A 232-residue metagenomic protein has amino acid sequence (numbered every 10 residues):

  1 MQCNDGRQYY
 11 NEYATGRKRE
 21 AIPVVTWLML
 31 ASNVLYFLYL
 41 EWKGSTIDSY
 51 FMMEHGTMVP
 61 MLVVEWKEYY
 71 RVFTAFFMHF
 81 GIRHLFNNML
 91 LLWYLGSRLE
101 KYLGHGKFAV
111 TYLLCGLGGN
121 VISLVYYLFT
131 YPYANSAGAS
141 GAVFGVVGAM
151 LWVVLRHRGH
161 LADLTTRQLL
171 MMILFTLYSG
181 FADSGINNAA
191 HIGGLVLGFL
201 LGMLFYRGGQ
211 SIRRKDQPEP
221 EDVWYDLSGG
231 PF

Functional and structural regions predicted by a protein language model:
M1-A21, L177-F232: C-terminal transmembrane module of polytopic alpha-helical membrane proteins
I22-A137, F181-A190: N-terminal TM1-TM2 helical hairpin plus the immediately adjacent luminal interfacial "cap"
L85, K107-L113, L164-Q168, S211-R214: Extended, folded domain segments that form the structural surfaces/walls around functional sites
N88, F144-G148, G194-G198: Hydrophobic core segments of transmembrane alpha-helices in multi-pass, intramembrane catalytic enzymes
G96, A149-V153, G198-Y206: Hydrophobic transmembrane alpha-helices
K101-Y102, W152-R167, R207-D216: Alpha-helical transmembrane bundle and helix-membrane interface signal in multi-pass integral membrane proteins
G116-L117, G145-V146, L170-L177: Small-residue-rich segments of transmembrane alpha-helices in multi-pass membrane proteins, especially helix faces
P132-V153: Membrane-interface micro-motifs in multi-pass membrane enzymes
